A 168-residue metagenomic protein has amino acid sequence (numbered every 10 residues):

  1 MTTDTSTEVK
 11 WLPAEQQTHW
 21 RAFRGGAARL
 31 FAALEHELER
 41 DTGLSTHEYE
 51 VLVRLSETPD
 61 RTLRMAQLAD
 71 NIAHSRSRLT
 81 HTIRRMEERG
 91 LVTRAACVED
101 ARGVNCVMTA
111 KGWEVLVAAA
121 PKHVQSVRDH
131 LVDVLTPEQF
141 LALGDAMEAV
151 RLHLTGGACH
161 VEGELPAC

Functional and structural regions predicted by a protein language model:
M1-A14, P137-C168: C-terminal regulatory/oligomerization modules of transcriptional regulators
M1-T42, C168: N-terminal leader segment of winged-helix/HTH proteins
T2-E8, R84-D145: Charged, amphipathic alpha-helical coiled-coil/dimerization segments
A27-L30, L34, I72, V115-V134 (+1 more regions): Alpha-helical linker/hinge and terminal dimerization helices associated with HTH transcriptional regulators
A32-S77, C168: N-terminal helix-turn-helix DNA-binding core of bacterial DNA-binding proteins
M65, I83-R84: Short, hydrophobic-biased segments on the C-terminal half of alpha helices that form "recognition helices"
